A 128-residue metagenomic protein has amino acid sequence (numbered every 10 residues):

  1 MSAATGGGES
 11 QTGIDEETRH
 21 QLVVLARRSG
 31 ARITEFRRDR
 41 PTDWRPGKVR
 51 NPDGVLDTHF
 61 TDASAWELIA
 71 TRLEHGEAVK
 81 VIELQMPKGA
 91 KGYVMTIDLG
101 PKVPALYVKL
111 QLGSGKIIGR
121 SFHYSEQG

Functional and structural regions predicted by a protein language model:
S2-A90: Compact soluble domain cores
R38, D62, M95, K109 (+1 more regions): Intrinsically disordered, low-complexity regions enriched in small/polar residues
Q85-L112: Basic/aromatic recognition patch in beta-strand/loop cores that engages polyanionic ligands
V103-G128: Enriched for short, Lys/Arg-rich terminal
